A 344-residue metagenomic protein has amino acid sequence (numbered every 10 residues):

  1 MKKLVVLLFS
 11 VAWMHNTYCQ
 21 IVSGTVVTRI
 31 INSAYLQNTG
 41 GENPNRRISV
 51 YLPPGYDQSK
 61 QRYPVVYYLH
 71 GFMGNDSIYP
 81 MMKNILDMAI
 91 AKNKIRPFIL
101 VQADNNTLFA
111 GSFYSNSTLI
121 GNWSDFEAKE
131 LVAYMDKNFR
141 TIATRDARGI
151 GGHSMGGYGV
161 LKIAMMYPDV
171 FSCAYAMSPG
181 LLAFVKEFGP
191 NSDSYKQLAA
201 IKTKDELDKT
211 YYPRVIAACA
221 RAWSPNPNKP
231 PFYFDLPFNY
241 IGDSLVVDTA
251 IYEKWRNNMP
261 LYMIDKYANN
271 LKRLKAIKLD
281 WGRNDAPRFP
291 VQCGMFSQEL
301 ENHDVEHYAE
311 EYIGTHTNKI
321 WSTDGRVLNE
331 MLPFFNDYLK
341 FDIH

Functional and structural regions predicted by a protein language model:
M1-V22: Bacterial Sec-dependent N-terminal signal peptides
Q20-H344: Non-catalytic cap/lid and distal C-terminal segments of serine-dependent acyl enzymes
